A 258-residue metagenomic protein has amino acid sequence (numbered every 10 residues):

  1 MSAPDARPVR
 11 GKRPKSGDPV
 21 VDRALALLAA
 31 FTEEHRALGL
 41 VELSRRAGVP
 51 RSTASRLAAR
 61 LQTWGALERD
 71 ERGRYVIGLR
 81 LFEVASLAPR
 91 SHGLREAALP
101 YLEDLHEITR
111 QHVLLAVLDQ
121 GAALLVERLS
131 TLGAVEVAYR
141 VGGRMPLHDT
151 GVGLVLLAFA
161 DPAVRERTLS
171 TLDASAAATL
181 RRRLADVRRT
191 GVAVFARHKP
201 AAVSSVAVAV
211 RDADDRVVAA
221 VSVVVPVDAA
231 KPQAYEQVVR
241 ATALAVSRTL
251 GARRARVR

Functional and structural regions predicted by a protein language model:
S2-S91, S247-A252: N-terminal helix-turn-helix
G17-V21, G78, S91, R95 (+7 more regions): Short, structured helix-loop boundary elements
T32, L157, D161, R240-G251: Short amphipathic alpha-helical signal-transduction/dimerization elements
L67-E68, L115-A116, V210: A structural signal for short hydrophobic beta-strand segments in well-ordered beta-sheet cores
G73-L169: Amphipathic alpha-helical effector-binding/dimerization core of metabolite-sensing transcriptional regulators
S175-T249, R258: Extended hydrophobic
